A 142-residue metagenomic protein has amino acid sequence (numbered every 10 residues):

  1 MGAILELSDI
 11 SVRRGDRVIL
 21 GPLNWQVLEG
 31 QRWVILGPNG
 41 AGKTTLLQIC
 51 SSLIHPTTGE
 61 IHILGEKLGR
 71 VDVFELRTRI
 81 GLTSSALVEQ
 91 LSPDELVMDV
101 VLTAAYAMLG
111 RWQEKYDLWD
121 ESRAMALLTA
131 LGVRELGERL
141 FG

Functional and structural regions predicted by a protein language model:
L5, I19-P22, F141: Conserved structural motif at the start of ABC-family nucleotide-binding domains
R17-V18, F74: Short coil-to-beta microelement around the adenine-binding A-loop and adjacent beta1/P-loop entry of ABC ATPase
L36-P38: The feature captures the beta-strand-to-loop junction immediately N-terminal to the Walker
T44-T45: Conserved Walker
S51: Helix-to-loop junction immediately C-terminal to a conserved catalytic motif
G59-G69, L76: Conserved ABC transporter NBD signature motif
S85-G142: ABC-family P-loop ATPase nucleotide-binding domains
